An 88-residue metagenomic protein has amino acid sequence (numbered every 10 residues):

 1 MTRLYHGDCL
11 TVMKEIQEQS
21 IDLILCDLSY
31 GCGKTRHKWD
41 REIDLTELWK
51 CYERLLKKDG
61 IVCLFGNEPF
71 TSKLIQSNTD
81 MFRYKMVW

Functional and structural regions predicted by a protein language model:
M1-W88: Core catalytic lobe of class I
